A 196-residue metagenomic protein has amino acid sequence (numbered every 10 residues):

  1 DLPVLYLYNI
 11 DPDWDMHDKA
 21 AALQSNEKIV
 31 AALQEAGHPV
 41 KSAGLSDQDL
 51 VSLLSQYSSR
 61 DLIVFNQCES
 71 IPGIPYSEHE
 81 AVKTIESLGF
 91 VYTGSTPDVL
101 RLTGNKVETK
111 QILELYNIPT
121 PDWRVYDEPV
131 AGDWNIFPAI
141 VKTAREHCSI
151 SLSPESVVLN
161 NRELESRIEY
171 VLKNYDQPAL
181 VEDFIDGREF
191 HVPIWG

Functional and structural regions predicted by a protein language model:
L2-H17: Nucleotide-activated donor-dependent transferases that construct or modify glycoconjugates
Y6, F65-N66, K142: Redox-cofactor binding/interface segments in oxidoreductases and associated redox assembly factors
I10-P12, E69-I71, A144-E146: Short glycine-rich anion-binding loops that position phosphate/pyrophosphate groups of nucleotides and phosphorylated
D18-R124: Conserved N-proximal alpha/beta basic substrate-recognition cap immediately N-terminal to, or forming the N-lobe
L115-H147: Rossmann-like NAD(P)H-binding beta-loop-alpha module
A139-E169, E189: Glycine-rich phosphate-binding loop of ATP-grasp-fold ATP-dependent ligases
N161-G196: Phosphate-binding site of ATP-dependent enzymes
